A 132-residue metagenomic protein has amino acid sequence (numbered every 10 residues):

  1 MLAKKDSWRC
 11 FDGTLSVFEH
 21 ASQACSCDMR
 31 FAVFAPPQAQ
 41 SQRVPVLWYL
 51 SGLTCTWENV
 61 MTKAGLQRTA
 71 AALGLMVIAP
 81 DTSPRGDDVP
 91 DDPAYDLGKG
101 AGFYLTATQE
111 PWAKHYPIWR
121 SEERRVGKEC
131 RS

Functional and structural regions predicted by a protein language model:
M1-S132: Non-catalytic cap/lid and distal C-terminal segments of serine-dependent acyl enzymes
